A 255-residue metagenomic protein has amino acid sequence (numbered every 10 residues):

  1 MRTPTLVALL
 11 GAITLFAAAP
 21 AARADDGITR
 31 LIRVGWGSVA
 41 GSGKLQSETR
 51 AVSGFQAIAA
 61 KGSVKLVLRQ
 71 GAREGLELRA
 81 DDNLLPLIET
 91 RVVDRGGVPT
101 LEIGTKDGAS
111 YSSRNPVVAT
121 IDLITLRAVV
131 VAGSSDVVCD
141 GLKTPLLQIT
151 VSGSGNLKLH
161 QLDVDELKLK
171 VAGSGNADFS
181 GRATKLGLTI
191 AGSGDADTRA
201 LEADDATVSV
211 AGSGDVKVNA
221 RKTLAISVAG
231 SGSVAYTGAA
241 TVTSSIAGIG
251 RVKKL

Functional and structural regions predicted by a protein language model:
M1-L6: Positively charged n-region of N-terminal signal peptides that target proteins for export
V7-A17: Bacterial N-terminal signal peptides
P20-A132, D136-T150, Q161-K168, S180-G187 (+2 more regions): Acidic (Asp/Glu) and glycine-rich low-complexity loops/linkers that are typically intrinsically disordered
K44-Q46, S134, S174, S213 (+1 more regions): Short, recurring structural edge motifs at helix starts
N156, K168-K170: Mid-length scaffold segments of soluble, non-membrane domains
Q161, A177-L255: Short, surface-exposed interaction patches in beta-rich subdomains that mediate adhesion/assembly near membranes
